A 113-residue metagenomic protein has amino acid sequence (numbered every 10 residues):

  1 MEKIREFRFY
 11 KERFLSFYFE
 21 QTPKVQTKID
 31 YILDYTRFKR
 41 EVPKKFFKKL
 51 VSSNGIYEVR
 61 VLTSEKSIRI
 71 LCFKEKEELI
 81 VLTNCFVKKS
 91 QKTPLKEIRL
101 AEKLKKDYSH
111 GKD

Functional and structural regions predicted by a protein language model:
M1-S67, K76-I80, K89-D113: Basic, Lys/Arg-enriched alpha-helical interface segments
F86: Basic nucleic-acid-binding interfaces
